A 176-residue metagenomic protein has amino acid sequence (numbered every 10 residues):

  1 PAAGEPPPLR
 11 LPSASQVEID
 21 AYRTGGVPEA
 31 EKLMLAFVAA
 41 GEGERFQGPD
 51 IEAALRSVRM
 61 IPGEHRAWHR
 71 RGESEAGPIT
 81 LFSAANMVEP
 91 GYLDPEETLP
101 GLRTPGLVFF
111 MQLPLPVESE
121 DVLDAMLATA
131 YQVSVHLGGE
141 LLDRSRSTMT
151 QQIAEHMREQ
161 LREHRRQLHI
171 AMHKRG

Functional and structural regions predicted by a protein language model:
P1-P28, L137-L141, Q152, H156-G176: Charge-rich interaction surfaces and accessory domains that mediate macromolecular binding and assembly
L9, W68-H69, F82, E140-R144: Generic preference for hydrophobic/aromatic residues in regular secondary structure cores
L11-S13, G26, A30, L35 (+6 more regions): Amphipathic, alpha-helical segments enriched in basic
A21-E96: Short, highly charged
G25, D50-E52, H69, S74-A76 (+7 more regions): General "foldedness" signal
A85-M157: Helix-rich interaction surfaces within compact, conserved domain-sized segments that mediate assembly or partner
